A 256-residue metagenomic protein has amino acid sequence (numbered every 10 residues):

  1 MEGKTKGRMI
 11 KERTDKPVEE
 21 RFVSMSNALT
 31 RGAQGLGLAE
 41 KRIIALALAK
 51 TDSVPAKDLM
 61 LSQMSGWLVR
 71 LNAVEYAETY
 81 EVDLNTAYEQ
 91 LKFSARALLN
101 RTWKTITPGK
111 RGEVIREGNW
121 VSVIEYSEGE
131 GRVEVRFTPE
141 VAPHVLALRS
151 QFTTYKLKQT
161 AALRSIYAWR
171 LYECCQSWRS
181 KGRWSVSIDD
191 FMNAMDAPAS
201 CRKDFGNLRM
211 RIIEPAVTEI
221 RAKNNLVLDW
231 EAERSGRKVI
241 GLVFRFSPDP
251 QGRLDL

Functional and structural regions predicted by a protein language model:
E2-L256: Charged, alpha-helix-forming regions
